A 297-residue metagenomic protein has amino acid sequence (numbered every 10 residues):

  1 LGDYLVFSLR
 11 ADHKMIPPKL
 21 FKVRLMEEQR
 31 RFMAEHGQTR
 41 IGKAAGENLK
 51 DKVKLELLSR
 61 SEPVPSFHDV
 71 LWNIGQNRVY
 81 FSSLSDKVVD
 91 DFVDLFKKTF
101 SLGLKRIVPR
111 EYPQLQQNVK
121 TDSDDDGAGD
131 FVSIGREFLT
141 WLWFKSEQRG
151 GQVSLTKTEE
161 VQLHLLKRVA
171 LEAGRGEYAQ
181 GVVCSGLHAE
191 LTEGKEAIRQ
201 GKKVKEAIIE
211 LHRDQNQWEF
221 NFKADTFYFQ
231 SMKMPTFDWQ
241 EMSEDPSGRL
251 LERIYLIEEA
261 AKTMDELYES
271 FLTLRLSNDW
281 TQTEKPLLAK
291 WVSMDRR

Functional and structural regions predicted by a protein language model:
L1-R297: Intrinsically disordered, low-complexity, charge-rich terminal extensions of nucleic-acid-associated complexes
